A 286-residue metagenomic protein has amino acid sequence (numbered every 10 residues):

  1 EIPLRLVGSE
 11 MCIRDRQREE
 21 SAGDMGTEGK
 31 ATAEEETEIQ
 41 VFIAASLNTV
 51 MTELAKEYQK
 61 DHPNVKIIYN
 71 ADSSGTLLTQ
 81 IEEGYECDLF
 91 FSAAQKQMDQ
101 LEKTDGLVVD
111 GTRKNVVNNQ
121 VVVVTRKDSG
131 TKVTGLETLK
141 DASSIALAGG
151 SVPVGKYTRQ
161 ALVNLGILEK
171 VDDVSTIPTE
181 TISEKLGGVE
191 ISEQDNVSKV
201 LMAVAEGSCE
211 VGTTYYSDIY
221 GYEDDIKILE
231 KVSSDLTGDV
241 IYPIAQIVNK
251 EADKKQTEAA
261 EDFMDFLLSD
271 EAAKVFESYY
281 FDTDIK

Functional and structural regions predicted by a protein language model:
E1-D15: Single conserved hydrophobic/aromatic residue that forms the stacking wall/gate of nucleotide- or nucleobase-binding
Q17-K56, G75, Q95, K103 (+2 more regions): Exported/periplasmic ABC-transporter solute-binding proteins
I39, V65-I67, V121: Conserved beta-strand core positions
E57-I68: Signal peptide-proximal N-terminal region of secreted/periplasmic/extracellular or secretory-lumen proteins
N64, E86-C87, C209: Short, high-confidence coil segments that cap the C-terminus of an alpha-helix and link into the following beta-strand
A71: Short loop/edge segments at beta-strand edges and connector loops that shape dinucleotide/nucleotide cofactor-binding
S74-G106, Y220-G221: Pocket-flanking alpha-helical
D105-K114: Central helical "cap/lid" subdomain
